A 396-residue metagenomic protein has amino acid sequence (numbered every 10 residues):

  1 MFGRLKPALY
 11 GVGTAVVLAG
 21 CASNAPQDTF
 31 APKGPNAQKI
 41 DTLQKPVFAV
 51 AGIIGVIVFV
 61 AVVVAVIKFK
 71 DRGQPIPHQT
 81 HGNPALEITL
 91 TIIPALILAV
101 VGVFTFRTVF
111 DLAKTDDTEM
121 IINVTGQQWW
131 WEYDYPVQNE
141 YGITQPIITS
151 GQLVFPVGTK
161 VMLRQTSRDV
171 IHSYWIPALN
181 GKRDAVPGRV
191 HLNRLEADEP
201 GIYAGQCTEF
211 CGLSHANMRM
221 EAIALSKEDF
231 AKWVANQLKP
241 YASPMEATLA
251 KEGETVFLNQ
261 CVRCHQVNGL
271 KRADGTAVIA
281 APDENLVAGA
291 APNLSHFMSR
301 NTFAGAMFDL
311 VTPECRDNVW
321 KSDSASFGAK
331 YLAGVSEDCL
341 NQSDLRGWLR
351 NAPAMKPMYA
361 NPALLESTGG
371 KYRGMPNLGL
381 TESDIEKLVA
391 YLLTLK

Functional and structural regions predicted by a protein language model:
M1-S23: N-terminal secretory/membrane targeting signals
G11-A19, G55, F59, A95-L98 (+1 more regions): Hydrophobic alpha-helical segments of integral membrane proteins
A22-P46, V66-G289, F297, A304-K371 (+1 more regions): Non-transmembrane, membrane-proximal soluble domains of secreted or membrane proteins
A51: Globin-like tetrapyrrole-binding proteins
G55-F69: Alpha-helical transmembrane segments
V56, F303-A304: Extracytoplasmic low-complexity repetitive segments enriched in small/polar residues
L294: "…together with the soluble PPM/PP2C metallo-phosphatase catalytic core" -> "…together with the soluble PPM/PP2C
A390-L395: Aromatic- and Gly/Pro-enriched helix-to-coil junctions and flexible linker segments
